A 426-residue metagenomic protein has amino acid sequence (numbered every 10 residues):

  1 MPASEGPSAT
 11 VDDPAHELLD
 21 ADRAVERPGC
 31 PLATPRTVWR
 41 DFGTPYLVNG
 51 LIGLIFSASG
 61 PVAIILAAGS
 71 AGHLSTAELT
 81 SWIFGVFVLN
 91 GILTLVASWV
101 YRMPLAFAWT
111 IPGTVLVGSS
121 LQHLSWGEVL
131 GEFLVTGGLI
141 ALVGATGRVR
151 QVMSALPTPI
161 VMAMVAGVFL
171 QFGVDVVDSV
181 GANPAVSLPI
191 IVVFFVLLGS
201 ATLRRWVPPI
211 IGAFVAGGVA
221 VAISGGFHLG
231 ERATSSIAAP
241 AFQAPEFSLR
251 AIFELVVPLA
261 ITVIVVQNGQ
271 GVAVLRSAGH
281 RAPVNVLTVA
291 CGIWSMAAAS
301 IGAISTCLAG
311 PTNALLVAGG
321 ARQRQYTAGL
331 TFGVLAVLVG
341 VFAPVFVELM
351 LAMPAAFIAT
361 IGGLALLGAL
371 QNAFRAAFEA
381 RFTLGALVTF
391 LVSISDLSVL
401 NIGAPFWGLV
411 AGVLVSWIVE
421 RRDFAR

Functional and structural regions predicted by a protein language model:
P2-P104, L116, S120-Q122: N-terminal signal-anchor module of multipass membrane proteins
P28-P45, A67-V96, V257-Y326: Membrane-embedded helical hairpins/re-entrant loop segments and their flanking transmembrane helices within multi-pass
T44-P61, P208-P209, A222-G226, P240-Q270: Hydrophobic, membrane-embedded alpha-helices of multi-pass small-molecule transporters
V48-G53, S75-S81, S98-L105, S154-P159 (+4 more regions): Short, amphipathic, aromatic/basic-enriched membrane-interface segments that mark the entry/exit of transmembrane
I52-I55, L93-L105, A201, W294-I304 (+2 more regions): Transmembrane alpha-helix interface/packing and boundary motifs in multi-pass membrane proteins, characterized by
Y101-T114, M153-V161, W206-P208, R281-V286 (+5 more regions): Short, non-helical or kinked segments that cap or interrupt transmembrane helices
L116-Q122, L198, T312-A328, F332-V334: Interfacial segments of multi-pass membrane proteins
Q122-H228, F332-R426: Membrane-embedded alpha-helical modules
